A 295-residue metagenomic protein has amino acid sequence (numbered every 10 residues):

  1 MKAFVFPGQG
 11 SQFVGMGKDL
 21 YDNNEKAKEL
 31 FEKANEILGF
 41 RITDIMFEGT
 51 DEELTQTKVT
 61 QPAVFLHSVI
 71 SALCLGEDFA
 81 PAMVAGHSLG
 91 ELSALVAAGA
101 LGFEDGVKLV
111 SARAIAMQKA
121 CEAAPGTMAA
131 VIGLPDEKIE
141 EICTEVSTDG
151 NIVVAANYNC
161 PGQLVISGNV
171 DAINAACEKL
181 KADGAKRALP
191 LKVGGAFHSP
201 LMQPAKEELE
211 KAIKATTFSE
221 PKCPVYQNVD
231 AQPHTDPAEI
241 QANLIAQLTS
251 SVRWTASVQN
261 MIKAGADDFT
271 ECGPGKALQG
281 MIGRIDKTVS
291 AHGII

Functional and structural regions predicted by a protein language model:
M1-I139, L191, D268-I295: FabD-like malonyl-/acyl-CoA
Q9-S11, L38, A98-T249: Alpha/beta catalytic cores of group-transfer enzymes, especially the acyltransferase/condensing modules of polyketide
K26, T249-R253: Soluble or luminal CAZymes and related metallo-dependent hydrolases
T60-P62, A196, S251: Glycine-rich phosphate/pyrophosphate-binding beta-alpha loops
A172-I173, A212, G265, T288-H292: NAD(P)-dependent dehydrogenase/reductase Rossmann-like domain
K181, I262-G265: Non-catalytic positions within long, well-ordered alpha-helices that form the structural scaffold/packing of enzyme
V252-N260: A short, well-structured juxtamembrane/interface segment
